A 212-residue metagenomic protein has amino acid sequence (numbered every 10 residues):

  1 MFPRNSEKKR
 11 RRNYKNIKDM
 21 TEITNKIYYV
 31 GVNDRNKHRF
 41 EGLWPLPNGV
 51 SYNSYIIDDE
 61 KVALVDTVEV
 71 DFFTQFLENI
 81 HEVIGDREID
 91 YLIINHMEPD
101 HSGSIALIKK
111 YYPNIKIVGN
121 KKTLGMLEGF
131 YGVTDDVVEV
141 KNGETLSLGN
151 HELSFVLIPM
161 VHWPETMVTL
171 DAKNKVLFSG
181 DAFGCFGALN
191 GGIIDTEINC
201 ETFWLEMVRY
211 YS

Functional and structural regions predicted by a protein language model:
M1-K18: N-terminal amphipathic/basic-hydrophobic helices that include classical n-h-c signal peptides and signal-anchor
T21-I84, V168-D171, K175-S179: Conserved beta-strand hairpin/beta-sheet module of binuclear metal-dependent hydrolase folds, prominently
T21-N25, V118-T166: Metallo-beta-lactamase
E60, D71-V118: Active-site metal-binding motif and surrounding structural segment of the metallo-beta-lactamase
A63-D66, Y91-I94, S154-F155: Short catalytic-loop micro-motif centered on adjacent basic/acidic residues
M97-S102, L124-M126, H162-W163, G184-G187: Active-site environment of divalent metal-dependent phosphoester hydrolases
Y111-P113, V133-T134, A172: Short, structured coil segments at secondary-structure junctions
E152-S212: Metallo-beta-lactamase
